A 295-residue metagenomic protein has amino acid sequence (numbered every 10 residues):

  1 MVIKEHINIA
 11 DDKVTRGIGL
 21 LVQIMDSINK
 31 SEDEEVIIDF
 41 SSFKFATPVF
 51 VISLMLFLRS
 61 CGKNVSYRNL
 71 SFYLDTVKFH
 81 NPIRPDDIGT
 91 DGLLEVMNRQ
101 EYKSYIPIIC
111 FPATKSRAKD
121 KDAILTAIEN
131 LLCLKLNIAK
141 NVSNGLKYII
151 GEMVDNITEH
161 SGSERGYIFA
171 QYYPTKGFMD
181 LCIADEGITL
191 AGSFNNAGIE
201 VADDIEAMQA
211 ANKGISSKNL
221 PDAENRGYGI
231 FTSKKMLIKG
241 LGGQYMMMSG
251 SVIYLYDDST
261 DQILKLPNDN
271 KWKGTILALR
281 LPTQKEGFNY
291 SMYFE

Functional and structural regions predicted by a protein language model:
M1-E32, R84, G89-Q100, G198-A202 (+1 more regions): Flexible, glycine-/charge-rich segments associated with ATP-binding catalytic modules
H6-I88: Amphipathic alpha-helical interaction surfaces in cytosolic regulatory modules
F45, I128-G151: Conserved short strand/loop->alpha-helix "switch" segment adjacent to the catalytic nucleotide/phosphoryl-transfer site
M55-F57, V77, K140-T175, I230-K234: Conserved ATP-binding N-box helix of the HATPase_c
S104-I138, A191, A197-S217, K235-L237: Helix-loop-beta hinge of the Bergerat
G177-L181, T275: Short beta-strand element(s) in the Bergerat
D185: Acidic ATP/Mg2+-coordinating residue in the GHKL
I188: Glycine-rich G1-box
